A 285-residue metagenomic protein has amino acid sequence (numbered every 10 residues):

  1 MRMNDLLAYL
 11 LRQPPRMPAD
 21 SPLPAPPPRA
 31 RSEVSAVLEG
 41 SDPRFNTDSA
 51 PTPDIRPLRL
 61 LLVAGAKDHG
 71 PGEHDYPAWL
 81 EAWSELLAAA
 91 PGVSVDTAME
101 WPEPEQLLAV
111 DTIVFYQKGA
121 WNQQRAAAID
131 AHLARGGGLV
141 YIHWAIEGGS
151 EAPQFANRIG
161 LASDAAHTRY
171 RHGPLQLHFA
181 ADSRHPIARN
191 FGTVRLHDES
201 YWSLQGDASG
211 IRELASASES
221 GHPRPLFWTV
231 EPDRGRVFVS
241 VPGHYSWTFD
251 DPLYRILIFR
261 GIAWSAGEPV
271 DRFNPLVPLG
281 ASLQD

Functional and structural regions predicted by a protein language model:
R2, A30, V34, W79 (+6 more regions): Stable alpha-helical elements in mature extracytoplasmic
L7-P57, A82-E85, A89, H222 (+1 more regions): Extracellular ligand-binding/catalytic regions of CAZymes and related secreted enzymes and adhesion modules
A30-D48, A88, T168-V241: Catalytic beta-strand/loop cores that center a nucleophilic Ser/Cys/Thr and support acyl-enzyme chemistry
R56, L108, S209: Structured loop/turn residues at beta-strand edges in well-structured enzyme cores
L62, D68-G149: Helical hinge/lid and interdomain linker segments adjacent to catalytic or ligand-binding clefts that mediate domain
K67-E73, Q123, H222-R224, W247-D251: Short, solvent-exposed loop/turn elements at domain surfaces
G119-N190: A glycine-rich, often tryptophan-bearing local segment used as a flexible ligand/cofactor-contacting loop or short
